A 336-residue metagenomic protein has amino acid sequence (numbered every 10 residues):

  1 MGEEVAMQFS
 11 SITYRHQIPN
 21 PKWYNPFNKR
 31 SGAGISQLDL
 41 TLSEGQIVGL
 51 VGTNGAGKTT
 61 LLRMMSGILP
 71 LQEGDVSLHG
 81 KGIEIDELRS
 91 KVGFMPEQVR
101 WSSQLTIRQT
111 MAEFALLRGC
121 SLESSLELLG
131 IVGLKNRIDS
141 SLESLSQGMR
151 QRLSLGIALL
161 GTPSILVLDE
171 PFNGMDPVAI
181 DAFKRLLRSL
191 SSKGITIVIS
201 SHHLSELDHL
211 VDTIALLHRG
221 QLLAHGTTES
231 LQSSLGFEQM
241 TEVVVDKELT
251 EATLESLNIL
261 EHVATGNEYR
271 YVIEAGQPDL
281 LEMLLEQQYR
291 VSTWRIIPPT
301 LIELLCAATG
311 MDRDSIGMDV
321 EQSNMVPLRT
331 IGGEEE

Functional and structural regions predicted by a protein language model:
S66: Helix-to-loop junction immediately C-terminal to a conserved catalytic motif
E73-L88: Conserved ABC transporter NBD signature motif
A112, L116, L122-R137: Conserved ABC ATPase "signature" region
L155: Hydrophobic anchor residue at the start of the ABC signature
L166-E170: Catalytic Walker B motif of ABC-type/P-loop ATPase nucleotide-binding domains
K184-V272: ABC transporter nucleotide-binding domain
A275-E336: C-terminal coupling/interaction segments
